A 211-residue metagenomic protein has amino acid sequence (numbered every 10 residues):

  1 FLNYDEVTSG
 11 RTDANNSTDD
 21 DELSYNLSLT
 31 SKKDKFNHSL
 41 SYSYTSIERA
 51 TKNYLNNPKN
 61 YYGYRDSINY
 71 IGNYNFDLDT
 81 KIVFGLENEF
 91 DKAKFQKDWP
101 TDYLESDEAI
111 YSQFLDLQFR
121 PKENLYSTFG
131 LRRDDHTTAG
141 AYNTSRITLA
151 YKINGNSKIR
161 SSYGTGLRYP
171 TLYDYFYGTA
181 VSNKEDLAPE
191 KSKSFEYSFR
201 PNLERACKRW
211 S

Functional and structural regions predicted by a protein language model:
F1, D34-L40, L78-I82, E123-S127 (+2 more regions): Repeated loop/turn-to-beta-strand initiation elements of outer-membrane beta-barrel proteins
F1-R65: Flexible loop and strand-edge segments within Gram-negative outer membrane beta-barrel domains
L2, L40-Y44, F84-F90, F129-R133 (+4 more regions): Transmembrane beta-barrel strands of outer-membrane/channel proteins
N3-R11, T45-Y54, E89-D98, K122-F129 (+1 more regions): Flexible, solvent-exposed coil segments and beta strand-coil junctions, predominantly the extracellular/periplasmic
G10-S28, K32, Y64, S106-E108 (+5 more regions): Outer-membrane beta-barrel signature, preferentially recognizing the C-terminal barrel domain of Gram-negative
K33, Y44, F76, N88 (+5 more regions): Short beta-strand segments enriched in hydrophobic/aromatic residues within well-folded beta-rich domains
H38, D66, Y70-G72, T80 (+5 more regions): Polar/charged side chains located within well-ordered beta-strands of beta-rich proteins
K81-N154, Y169: Signature of Gram-negative outer-membrane beta-barrel scaffolds
